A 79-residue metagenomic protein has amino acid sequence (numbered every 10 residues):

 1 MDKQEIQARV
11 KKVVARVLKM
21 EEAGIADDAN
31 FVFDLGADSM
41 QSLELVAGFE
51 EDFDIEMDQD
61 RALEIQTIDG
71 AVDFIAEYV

Functional and structural regions predicted by a protein language model:
M1-A23, A76-Y78: Thiotemplate assembly-line natural product biosynthesis machinery
K11, D28, V46: Generic structural marker for isolated residues within well-ordered, non-membrane alpha-helices of soluble domains
V17-D34, D52-E64: Phosphopantetheine carrier-protein modules
F33-E51: Phosphopantetheine-attachment site and its flanking helix in carrier
D38, D54, I68: Conserved phosphate-binding and hydrolysis motifs of nucleotide-dependent enzymes
I68-A76: Short, cationic-aromatic polyanion-contact patches
